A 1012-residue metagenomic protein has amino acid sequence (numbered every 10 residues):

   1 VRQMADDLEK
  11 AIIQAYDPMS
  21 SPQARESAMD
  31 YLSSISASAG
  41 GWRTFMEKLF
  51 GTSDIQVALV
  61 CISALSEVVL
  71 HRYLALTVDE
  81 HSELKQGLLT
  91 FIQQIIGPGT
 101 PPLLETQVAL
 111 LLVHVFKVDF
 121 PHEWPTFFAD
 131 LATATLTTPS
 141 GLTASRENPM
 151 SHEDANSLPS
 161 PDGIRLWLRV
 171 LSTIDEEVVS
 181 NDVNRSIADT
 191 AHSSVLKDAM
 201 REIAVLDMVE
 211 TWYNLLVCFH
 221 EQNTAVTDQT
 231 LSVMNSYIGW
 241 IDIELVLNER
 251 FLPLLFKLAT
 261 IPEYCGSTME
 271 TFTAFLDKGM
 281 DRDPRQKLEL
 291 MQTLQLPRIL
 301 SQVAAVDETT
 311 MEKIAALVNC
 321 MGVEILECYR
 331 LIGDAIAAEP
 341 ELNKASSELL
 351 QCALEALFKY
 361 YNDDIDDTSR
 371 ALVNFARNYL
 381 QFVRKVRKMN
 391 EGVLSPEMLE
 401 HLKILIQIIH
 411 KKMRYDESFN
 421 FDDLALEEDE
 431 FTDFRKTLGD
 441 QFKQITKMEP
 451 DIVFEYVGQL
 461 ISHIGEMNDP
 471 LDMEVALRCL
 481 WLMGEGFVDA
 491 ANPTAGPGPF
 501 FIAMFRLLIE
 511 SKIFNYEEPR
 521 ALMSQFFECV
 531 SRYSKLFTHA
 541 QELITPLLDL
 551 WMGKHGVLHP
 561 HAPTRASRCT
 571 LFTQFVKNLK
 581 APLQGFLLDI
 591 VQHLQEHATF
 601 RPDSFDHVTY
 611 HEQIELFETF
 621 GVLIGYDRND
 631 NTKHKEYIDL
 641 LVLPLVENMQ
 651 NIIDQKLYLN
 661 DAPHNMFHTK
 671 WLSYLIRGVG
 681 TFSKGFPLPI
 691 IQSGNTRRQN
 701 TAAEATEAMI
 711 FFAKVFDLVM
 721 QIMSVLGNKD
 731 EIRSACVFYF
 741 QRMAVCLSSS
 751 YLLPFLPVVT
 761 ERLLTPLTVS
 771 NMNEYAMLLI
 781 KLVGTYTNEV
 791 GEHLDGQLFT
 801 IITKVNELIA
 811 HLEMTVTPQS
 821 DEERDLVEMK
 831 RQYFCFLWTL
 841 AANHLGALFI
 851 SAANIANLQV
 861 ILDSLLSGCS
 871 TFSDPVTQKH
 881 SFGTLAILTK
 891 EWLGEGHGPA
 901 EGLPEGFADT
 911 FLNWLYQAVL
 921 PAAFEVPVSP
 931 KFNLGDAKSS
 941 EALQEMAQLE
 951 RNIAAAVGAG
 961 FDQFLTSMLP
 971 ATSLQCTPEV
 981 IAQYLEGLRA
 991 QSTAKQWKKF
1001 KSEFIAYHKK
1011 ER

Functional and structural regions predicted by a protein language model:
R2-R1012: Karyopherin-beta/Importin-beta family HEAT-repeat alpha-solenoid scaffold
